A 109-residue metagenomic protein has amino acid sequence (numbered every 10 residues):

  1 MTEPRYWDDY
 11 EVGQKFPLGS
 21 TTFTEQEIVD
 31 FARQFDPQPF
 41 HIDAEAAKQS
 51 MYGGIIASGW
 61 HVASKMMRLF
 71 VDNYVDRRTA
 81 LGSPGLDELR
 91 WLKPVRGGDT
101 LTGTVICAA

Functional and structural regions predicted by a protein language model:
M1-G85: Hot-dog-fold acyl-thioester-processing enzymes
G85-A109: Hydrophobic beta-sheet segments that form the core/acyl-binding groove of ACP/CoA-dependent acyl-chain-processing
